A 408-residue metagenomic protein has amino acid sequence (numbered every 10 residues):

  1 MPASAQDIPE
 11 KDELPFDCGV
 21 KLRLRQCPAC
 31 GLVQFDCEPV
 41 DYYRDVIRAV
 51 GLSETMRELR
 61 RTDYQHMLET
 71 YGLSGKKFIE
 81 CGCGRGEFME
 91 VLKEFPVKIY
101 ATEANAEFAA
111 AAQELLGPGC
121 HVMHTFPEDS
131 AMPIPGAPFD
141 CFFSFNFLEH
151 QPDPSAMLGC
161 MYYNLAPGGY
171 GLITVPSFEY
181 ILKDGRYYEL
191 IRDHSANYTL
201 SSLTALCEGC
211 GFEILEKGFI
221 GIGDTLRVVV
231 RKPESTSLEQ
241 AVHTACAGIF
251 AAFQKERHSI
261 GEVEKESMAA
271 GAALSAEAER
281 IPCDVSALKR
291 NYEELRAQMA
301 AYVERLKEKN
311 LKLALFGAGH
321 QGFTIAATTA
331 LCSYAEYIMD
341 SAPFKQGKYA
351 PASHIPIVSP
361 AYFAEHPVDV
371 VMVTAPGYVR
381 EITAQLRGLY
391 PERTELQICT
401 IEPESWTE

Functional and structural regions predicted by a protein language model:
M1-M56, G218: N-terminal juxtadomain amphipathic helix that follows a signal peptide/anchor or precedes a small N-terminal auxiliary
V46-A49, K183-Y188: Short acidic, glycine/proline-rich loop/turn micro-motifs
A49-R57, A287-E294: Class I SAM-dependent methyltransferase Rossmann-like catalytic core, especially the SAM/SAH-binding loop
E58-T62: A gly/proline- and charged-residue-enriched helix-loop-helix capping module
Q65-G185, S195-L215, V230, F323-T324 (+4 more regions): Conserved SAM-binding loop
M67, E234-E408: Hydrophobic, well-ordered beta-alpha structural blocks that scaffold small-molecule cofactor pockets
M161, I181, Y188-E266, S275-A278: Contiguous mid-protein beta-loop-alpha structural module that forms a pocket-lining wall or clamp of enzyme active
